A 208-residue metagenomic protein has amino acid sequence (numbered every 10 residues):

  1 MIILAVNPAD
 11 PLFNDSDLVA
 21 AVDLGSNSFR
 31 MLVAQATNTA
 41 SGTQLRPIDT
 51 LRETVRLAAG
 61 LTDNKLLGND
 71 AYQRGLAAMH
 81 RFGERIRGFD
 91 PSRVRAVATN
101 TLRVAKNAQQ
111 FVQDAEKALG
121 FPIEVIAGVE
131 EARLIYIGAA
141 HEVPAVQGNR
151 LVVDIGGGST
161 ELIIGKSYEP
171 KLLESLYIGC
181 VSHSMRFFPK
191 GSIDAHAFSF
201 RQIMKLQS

Functional and structural regions predicted by a protein language model:
M1-L24, L32-I155, I163-S208: Nucleotide/phosphate-binding catalytic cleft detector across ATP-hydrolyzing and phosphate-transferring enzymes
N27: Primarily the dimerization/phosphotransfer
